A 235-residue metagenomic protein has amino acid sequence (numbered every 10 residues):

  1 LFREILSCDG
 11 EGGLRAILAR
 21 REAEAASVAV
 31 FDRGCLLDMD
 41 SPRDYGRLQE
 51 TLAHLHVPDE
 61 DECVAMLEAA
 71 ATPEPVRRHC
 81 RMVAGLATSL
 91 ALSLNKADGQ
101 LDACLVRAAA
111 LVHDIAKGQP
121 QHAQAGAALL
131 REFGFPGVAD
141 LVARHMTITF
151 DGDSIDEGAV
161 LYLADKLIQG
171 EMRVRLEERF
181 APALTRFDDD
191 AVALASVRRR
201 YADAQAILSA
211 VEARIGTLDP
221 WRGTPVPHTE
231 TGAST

Functional and structural regions predicted by a protein language model:
L1-S7: Conserved beta-loop-beta/alpha segment of the NTase-like Rossmann-fold superfamily that binds/positions NTPs
R3, R15-A16, A128: Active-site phosphate/pyrophosphate- and oxyanion-stabilizing loops and adjacent acidic/basic residues in soluble
D9-D61: Conserved alpha/beta core of the MobA/IspD/sugar-nucleotide pyrophosphorylase nucleotidyltransferase superfamily
D38, E50, H54, A193-T235: Charged phosphate-binding loop/patch that engages nucleotide di/tri-phosphates or the phosphate backbone of nucleic
L48-H122, L129-E132, M172: Acidic/His-rich, divalent-metal-binding segments that scaffold phosphate/diphosphate chemistry
R77, R81-A84, A103, R107 (+3 more regions): Short, well-structured alpha-helical segments
N95-D190: Divalent metal-dependent catalytic cores for phosphoryl transfer on phosphate-bearing substrates
